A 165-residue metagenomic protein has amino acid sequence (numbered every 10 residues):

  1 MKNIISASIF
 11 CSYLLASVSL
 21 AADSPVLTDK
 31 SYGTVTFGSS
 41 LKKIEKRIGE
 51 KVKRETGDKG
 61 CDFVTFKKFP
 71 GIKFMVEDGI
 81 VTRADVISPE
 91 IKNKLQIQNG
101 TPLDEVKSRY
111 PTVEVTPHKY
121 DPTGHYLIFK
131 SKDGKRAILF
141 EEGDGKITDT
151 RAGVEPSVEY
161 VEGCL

Functional and structural regions predicted by a protein language model:
M1-S8: Bacterial N-terminal signal peptides that target proteins for export
S8-A16: Bacterial N-terminal signal peptides
S17-A21: Sec/Tat signal peptide C-region and signal peptidase I cleavage site
A22-S24, S39-D78, P89, T101-I147 (+1 more regions): A cross-family detector of function-defining hotspots
T28-T34, E90-I97: Second-shell loop/turn segments in exported
G163-L165: Short, solvent-exposed mixed-charge patches
